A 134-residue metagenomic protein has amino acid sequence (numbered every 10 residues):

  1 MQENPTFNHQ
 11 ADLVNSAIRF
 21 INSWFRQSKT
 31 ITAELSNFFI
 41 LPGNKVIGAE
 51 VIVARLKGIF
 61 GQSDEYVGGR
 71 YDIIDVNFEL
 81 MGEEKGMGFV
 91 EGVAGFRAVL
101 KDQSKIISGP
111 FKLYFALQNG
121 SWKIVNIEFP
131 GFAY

Functional and structural regions predicted by a protein language model:
M1-Q2, K105-Y134: Short beta-strand edge/turn micro-motifs at domain boundaries
M1-T30, F38: Short, low-complexity N-terminal intrinsically disordered segments enriched in polar/charged residues
H9-L13, Y66-R70, I124: A broad structural signal for short, well-ordered beta-strand segments within beta-sheet-rich domains
A17-I18, T32, V53, K57: Extracytoplasmic/secreted envelope proteins and their assembly/folding machinery, especially bacterial periplasmic
T32-E34, V125-N126: Short, hydrophobic secondary-structure boundary micro-motifs
E34-V51, E65: A short gly/proline-enriched turn/hairpin at secondary-structure junctions
N44, D102-S104: Short, solvent-exposed loop/turn segments at secondary-structure boundaries
A54-D102: Surface-exposed, charged secondary-structure patches
